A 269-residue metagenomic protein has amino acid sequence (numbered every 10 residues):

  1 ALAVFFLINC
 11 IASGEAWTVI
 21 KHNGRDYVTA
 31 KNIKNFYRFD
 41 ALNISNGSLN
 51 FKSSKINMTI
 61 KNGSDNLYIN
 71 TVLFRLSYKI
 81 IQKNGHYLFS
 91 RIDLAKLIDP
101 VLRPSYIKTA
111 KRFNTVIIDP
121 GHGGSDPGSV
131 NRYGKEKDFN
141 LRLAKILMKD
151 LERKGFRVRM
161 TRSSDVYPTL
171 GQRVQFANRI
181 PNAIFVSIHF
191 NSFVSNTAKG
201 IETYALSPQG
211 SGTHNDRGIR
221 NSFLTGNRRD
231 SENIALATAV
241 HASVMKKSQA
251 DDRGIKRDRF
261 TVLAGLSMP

Functional and structural regions predicted by a protein language model:
A1-N9: Bacterial N-terminal signal peptides
V4, A41, Y106-K108, F193 (+2 more regions): Generic marker of residues within folded, mature protein domains
I8-H22, S207-Q209, A235: Hydrophobic, helix-prone linear segments
A12-R132, R142, D150, K154: Primary recognition of N-terminal secretory signal peptides and signal-anchoring hydrophobic helices
G134-P269: Active-site-proximal helix/loop segments of hydrolytic enzymes
